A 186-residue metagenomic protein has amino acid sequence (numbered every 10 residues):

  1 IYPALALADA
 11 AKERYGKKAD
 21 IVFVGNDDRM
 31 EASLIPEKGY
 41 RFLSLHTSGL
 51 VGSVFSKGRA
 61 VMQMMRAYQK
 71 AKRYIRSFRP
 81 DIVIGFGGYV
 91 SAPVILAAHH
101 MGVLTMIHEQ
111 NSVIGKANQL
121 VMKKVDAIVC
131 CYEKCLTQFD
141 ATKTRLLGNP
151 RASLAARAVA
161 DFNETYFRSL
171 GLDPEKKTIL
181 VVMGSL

Functional and structural regions predicted by a protein language model:
I1-K12: Short amphipathic alpha-helix
E13, K17-Q63, L147: Conserved nucleotide-sugar phosphate-binding/catalytic loop shared by glycosyltransferases and other
Y15-K17, R73-D81, L172-P174: Glycine-rich phosphate-binding loop signature in dinucleotide/nucleotide-binding domains
D20, M30, R41, H99-E175: Active-site-proximal region of nucleotide-activated glycan assembly enzymes, centered on histidine/acidic-rich loops
D28-S33, P80-M101: An aromatic- and histidine-rich active-site surface loop
L50-I82: An amphipathic, basic-hydrophobic alpha-helix
D173-L186: Conserved donor-binding/catalytic core segment of Leloir-type glycosyltransferases
